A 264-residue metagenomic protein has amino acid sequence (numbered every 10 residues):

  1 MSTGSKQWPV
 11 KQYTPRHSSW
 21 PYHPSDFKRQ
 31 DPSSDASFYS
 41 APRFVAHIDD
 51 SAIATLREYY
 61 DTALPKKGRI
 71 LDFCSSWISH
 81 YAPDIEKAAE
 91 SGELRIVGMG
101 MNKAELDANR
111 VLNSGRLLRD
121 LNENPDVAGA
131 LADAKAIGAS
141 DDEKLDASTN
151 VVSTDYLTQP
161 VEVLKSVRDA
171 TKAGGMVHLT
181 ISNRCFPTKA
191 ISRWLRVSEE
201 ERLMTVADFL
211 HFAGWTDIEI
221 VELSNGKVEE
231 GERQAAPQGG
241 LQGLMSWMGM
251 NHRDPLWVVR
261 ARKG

Functional and structural regions predicted by a protein language model:
S2-G68: Class I SAM-dependent methyltransferase Rossmann-like catalytic core, especially the SAM/SAH-binding loop
S51-G138: Class I SAM-dependent methyltransferase SAM/SAH-binding core
A139, E143-V161: A short SAM/SAH-binding and catalytic strip from SAM-dependent methyltransferases
V161-M176: A short glycine-rich, Lys/Arg-flanked "PGG" loop and its adjoining helix->strand segment in the class I
A173-T188: Conserved beta-strand signature within the Rossmann-like core of class I S-adenosyl-L-methionine
A190-E222: Conserved Class I S-adenosyl-L-methionine
W215-V228, Q238-G243: Conserved S-adenosyl-L-methionine
E230-G264: Core SAM-dependent methyltransferase catalytic element
